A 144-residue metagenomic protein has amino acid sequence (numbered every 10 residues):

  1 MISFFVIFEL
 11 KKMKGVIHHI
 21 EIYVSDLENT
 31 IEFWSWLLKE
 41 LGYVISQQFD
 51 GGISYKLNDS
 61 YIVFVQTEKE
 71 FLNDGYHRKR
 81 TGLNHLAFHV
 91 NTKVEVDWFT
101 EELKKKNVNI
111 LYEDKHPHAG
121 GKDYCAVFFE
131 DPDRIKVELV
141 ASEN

Functional and structural regions predicted by a protein language model:
M1-I7: Hydrophobic alpha-helical signal peptides and transmembrane signal-/tail-anchor segments that drive secretory-pathway
F8-I31, L86, E143: N-terminal beta-strand motif that seeds the catalytic metal site of vicinal oxygen chelate
I17-S25, Y76-E102, C125-E130: Vicinal oxygen chelate
E21-E68: Core segments of cupin and vicinal oxygen chelate
I31-E32, D97, V137: Alpha-helical elements of the RecA-like P-loop NTPase motor core of helicases
Q66-E70, A141-N144: Acetyl-CoA-dependent GNAT
E70-Y76: Short beta-strand/turn micro-motifs at beta-sheet edges
T100-N144: Vicinal oxygen chelate
